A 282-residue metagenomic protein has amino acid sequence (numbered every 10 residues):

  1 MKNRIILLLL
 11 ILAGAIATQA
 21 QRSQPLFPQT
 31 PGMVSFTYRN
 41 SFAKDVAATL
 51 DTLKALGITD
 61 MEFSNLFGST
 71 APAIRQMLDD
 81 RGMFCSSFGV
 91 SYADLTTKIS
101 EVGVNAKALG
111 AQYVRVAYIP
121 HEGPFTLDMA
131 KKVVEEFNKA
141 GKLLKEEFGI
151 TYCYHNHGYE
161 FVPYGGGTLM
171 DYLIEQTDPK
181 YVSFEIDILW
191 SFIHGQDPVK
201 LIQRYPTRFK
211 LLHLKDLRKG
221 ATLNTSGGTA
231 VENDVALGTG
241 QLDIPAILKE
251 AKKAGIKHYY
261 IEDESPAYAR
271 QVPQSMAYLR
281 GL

Functional and structural regions predicted by a protein language model:
M1-P25: Bacterial Sec-dependent N-terminal signal peptides
A20-Y113: N-terminal pre-domain/capping segments
Q21-S35, F42-K54, G167-M170, I174-I186 (+1 more regions): Histidine-acidic metal/acid-base catalytic patches
Y38-K44, D60-P72, V90-K98, H121-F125 (+5 more regions): Acidic-and-aromatic substrate-binding clefts and catalytic sites of carbohydrate-active enzymes
D51, T59-D60, Y92-F184, A269: Active-site acidic/histidine proton-transfer and metal-coordination neighborhood in alpha/beta enzyme cores
E62, S87-G89, R115, C153 (+3 more regions): Conserved beta-strand positions in the central sheet of alpha/beta enzyme cores
T70-F88, V133, F148-I150, R270-S275 (+1 more regions): Short acidic, glycine/proline-enriched helix-loop-strand junctions
M83, A111-Q112, F148-I150, K253-K257: A short helix->loop->beta-strand "cap" motif at the edges of active sites that frequently abuts
